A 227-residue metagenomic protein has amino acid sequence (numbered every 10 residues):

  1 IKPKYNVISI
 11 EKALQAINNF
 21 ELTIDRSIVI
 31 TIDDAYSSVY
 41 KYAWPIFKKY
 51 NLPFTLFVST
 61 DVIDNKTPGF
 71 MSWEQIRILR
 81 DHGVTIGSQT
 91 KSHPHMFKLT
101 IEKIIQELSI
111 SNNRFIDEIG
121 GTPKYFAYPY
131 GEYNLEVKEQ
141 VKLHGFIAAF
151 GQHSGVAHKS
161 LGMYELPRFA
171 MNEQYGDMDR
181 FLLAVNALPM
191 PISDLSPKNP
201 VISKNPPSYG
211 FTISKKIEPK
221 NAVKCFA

Functional and structural regions predicted by a protein language model:
I1-I28, N186-D194: N-terminal pre-catalytic segment of deacetylase/amide-hydrolase enzymes
I24-I28, Y36-V137, I147, S160-A170: Metal-dependent polysaccharide deacetylase catalytic core of the NodB/CE4 family, i.e., the active-site-bearing domain
P123, F146, A187-L195, K220: A broad structural signal for short, well-ordered beta-strand segments within beta-sheet-rich domains
F146-G155: Acidic, His- and aromatic-enriched active-site or binding-groove loops in soluble protein domains that engage sugars
E173-K204: Short, compositionally biased P/S/T/A/G/V-rich stretches that sit at domain boundaries
D194-A227: Beta-strand-enriched, solvent-exposed domains that form extended recognition/catalytic surfaces
